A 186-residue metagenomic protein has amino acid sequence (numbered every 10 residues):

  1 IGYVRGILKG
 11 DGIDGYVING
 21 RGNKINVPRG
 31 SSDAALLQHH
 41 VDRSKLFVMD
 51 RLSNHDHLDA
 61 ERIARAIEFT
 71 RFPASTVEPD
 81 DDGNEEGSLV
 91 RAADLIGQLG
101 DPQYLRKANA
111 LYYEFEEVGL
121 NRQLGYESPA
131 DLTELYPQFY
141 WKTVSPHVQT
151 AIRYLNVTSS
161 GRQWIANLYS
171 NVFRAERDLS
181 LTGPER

Functional and structural regions predicted by a protein language model:
Y3-D14, D50-H57, E68-R186: Divalent metal-dependent phosphate-bond-processing catalytic cores, especially two-metal-ion Mg2+/Mn2+ enzymes that act
G6-S31: Post-HEXXH active-site segment of zinc metalloproteases
G20-K24, A64-T70: Short, conserved phosphate-binding/catalytic loop or strand-edge motifs used in phosphoryl-/nucleotidyl-transfer
S31-A35, D80-G83: Short, solvent-exposed segments of well-ordered alpha helices
L37-N54: An active-site-proximal "capping" alpha-helix that borders the catalytic cofactor pocket
H39, R43, R62, S88-R91 (+1 more regions): Generic recognition of stable, solvent-exposed alpha-helical segments in well-folded globular domains
H57-I63: Short, glycine/acidic-rich hinge or "gate" loops at secondary-structure transitions that mediate conformational
